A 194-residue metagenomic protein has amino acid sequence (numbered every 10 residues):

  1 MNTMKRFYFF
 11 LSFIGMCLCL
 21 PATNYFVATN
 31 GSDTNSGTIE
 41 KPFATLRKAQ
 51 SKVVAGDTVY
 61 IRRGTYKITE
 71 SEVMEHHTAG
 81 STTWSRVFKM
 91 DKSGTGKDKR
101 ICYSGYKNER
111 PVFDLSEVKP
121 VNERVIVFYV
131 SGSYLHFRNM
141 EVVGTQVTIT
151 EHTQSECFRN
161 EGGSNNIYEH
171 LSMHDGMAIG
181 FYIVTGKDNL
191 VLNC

Functional and structural regions predicted by a protein language model:
M1-T23: Bacterial Sec-dependent N-terminal signal peptides
T23-T29: Short hydrophobic beta-strand segments
N24, G56-T58, T65, R100 (+6 more regions): Detector for repetitive beta-architecture
F26, P42, V112: Conserved beta-strand positions that form and line the central face of beta-propeller blades
T29-I68, S81-D91: Acidic Gly/Asp/Thr-rich repetitive segments characteristic of extracellular carbohydrate-active and adhesion proteins
S32, K48, V54, G64-Y66 (+9 more regions): Disulfide-stabilized cysteine-rich extracellular repeat microdomains
R63, K67-H152: Right-handed parallel beta-helix/beta-spiral solenoid domain characteristic of secreted/periplasmic
D91-K97, V127-H136, E151-C194: Right-handed parallel beta-helix/beta-solenoid
